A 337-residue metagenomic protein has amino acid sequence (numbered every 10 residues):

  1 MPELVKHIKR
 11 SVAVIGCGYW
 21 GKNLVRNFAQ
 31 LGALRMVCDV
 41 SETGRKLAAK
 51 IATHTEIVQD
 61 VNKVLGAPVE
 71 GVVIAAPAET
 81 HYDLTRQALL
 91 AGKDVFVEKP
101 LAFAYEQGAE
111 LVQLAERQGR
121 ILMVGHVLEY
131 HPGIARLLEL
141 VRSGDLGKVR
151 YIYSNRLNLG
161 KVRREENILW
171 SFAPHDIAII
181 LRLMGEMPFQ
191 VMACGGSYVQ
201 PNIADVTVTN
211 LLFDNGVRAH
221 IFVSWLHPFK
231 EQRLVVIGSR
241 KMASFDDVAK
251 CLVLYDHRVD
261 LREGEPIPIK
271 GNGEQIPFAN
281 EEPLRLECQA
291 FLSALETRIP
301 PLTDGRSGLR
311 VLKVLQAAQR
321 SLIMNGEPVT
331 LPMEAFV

Functional and structural regions predicted by a protein language model:
M1-A52: N-terminal Rossmann-like dinucleotide-binding module
M1-K6, G71-I74, A290-V337: C-terminal helix-rich "cap/oligomerization" subdomain common to oxidoreductases
N23, V40-T43, Q275-Q289, T303: Active-site loop of classical SDR/Rossmann-like NAD(P)-dependent oxidoreductases, centered on the catalytic Tyr-X3-Lys
L34, T55, A91-K93, Q118-R120 (+1 more regions): A short helix->loop->beta-strand "cap" motif at the edges of active sites that frequently abuts
E56-Q113: Beta-loop-alpha module in the N-terminal Rossmann-like domain of NAD(P)-dependent dehydrogenases, especially those
E79, A102-K161: A contiguous active-site-proximal alpha/beta segment in oxidoreductase catalytic domains
G125-P132, N158-M192, A204-D205, S307-G308: Mid-domain beta-loop-alpha active-site segment that forms a flexible, acidic cofactor/metal-binding surface
P174-V253, E281-R298, F336-V337: Contiguous beta-strand/loop segments that form the cofactor/metal-binding neighborhood of enzyme cores
